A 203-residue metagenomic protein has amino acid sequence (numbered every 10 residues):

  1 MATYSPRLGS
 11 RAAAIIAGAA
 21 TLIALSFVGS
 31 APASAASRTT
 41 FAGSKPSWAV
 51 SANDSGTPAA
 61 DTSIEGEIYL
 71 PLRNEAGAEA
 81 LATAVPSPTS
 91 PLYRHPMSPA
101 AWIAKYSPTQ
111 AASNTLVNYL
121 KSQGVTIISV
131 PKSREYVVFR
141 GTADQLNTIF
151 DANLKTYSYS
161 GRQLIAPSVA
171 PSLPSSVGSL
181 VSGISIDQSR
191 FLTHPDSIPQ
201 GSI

Functional and structural regions predicted by a protein language model:
A2-A17: Bacterial N-terminal signal peptides that target proteins for export
T3, A24-T39: C-terminal region of N-terminal signal peptides and the immediate post-cleavage residues of exported proteins
Y4, G18-T21, G77, V169: Terminal low-complexity, poorly structured segments
I15-F27: Bacterial N-terminal signal peptides
S34-I203: Non-catalytic regulatory appendages
